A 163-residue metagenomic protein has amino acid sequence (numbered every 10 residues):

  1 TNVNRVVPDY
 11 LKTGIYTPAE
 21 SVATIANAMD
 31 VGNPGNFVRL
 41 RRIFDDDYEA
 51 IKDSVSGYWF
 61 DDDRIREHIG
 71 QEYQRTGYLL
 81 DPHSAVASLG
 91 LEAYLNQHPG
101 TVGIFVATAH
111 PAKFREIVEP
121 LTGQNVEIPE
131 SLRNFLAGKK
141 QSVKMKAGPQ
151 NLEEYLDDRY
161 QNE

Functional and structural regions predicted by a protein language model:
T1-E163: PLP-dependent amino-acid enzyme catalytic core
